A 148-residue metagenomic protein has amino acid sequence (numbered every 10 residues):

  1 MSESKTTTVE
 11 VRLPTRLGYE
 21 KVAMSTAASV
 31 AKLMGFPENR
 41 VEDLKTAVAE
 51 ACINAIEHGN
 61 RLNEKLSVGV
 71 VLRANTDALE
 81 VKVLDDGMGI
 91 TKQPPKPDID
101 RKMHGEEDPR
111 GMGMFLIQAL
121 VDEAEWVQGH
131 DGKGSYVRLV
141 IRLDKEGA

Functional and structural regions predicted by a protein language model:
M1-V11, Q118-A148: Flexible, glycine-/charge-rich segments associated with ATP-binding catalytic modules
S25-A49, E106-D108: Conserved short strand/loop->alpha-helix "switch" segment adjacent to the catalytic nucleotide/phosphoryl-transfer site
E50, N54: Conserved polar catalytic motif of the HATPase_c/GHKL fold
A55-N60: Short helix-loop "hinge" at the ATP-lid/N-box region of the Bergerat-fold HATPase_c
S67-D77: Short beta-strand/loop element within the Bergerat-fold HATPase_c
V81-P109: Glycine-rich/acidic phosphate-handling loop/turn and adjacent ATP-lid/helix of nucleotide-binding kinase/ATPase domains
E106-L120: Glycine-rich phosphate-binding loop
